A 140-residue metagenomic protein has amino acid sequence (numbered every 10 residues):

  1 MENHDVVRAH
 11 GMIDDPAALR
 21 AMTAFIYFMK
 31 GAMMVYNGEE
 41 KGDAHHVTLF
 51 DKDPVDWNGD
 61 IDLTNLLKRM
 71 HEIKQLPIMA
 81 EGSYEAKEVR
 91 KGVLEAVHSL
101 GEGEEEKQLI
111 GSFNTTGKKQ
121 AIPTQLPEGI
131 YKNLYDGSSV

Functional and structural regions predicted by a protein language model:
M1-I26: Noncatalytic carbohydrate-binding groove/subsite architecture in carbohydrate-active enzymes
M12, K30, V35, E39-V140: Carbohydrate-interacting/catalytic domains
